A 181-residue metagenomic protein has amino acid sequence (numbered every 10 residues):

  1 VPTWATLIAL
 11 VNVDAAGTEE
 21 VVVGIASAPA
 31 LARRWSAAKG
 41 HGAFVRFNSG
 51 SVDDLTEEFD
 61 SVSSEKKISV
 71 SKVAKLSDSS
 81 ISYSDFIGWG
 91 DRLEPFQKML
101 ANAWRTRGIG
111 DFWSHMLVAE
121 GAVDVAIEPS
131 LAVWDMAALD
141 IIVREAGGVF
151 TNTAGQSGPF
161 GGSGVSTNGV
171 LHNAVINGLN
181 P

Functional and structural regions predicted by a protein language model:
V1-F44, D53: DPxDG-like acidic metal-binding loop motif
A15-G17, A43-V45, G50-V52, A74 (+2 more regions): Short helix-loop capping/hinge motifs at secondary-structure junctions, enriched in acidic/polar residues
E19, A32, G50, S63-E65 (+1 more regions): Detector for glycine-centered tight turns/loop "hinges" at secondary-structure junctions
K39-G42, N48, W104, N180: A generic structural signal for secondary-structure junctions that act as hinges or helix/strand caps at the edges
S51-S61: Intrinsically disordered, low-complexity domain-flanking/linker segments in eukaryotic proteins, enriched
D60-E65, S69-P181: An extended, acidic
